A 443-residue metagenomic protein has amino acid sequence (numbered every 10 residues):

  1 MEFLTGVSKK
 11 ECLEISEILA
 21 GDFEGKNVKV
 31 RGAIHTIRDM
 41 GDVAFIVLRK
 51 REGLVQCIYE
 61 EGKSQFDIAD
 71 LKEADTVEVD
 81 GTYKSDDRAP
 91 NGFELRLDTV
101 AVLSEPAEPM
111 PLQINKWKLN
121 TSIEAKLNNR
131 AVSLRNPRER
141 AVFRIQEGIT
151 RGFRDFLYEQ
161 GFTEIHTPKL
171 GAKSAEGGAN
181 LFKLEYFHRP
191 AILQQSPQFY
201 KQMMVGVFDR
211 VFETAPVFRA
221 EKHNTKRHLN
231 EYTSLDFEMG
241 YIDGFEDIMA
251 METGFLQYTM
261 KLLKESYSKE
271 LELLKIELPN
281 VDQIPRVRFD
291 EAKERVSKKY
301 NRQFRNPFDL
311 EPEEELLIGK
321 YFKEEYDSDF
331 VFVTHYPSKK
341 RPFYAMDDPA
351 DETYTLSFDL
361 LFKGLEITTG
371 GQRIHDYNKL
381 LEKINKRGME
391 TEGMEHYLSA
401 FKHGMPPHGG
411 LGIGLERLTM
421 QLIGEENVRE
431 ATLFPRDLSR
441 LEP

Functional and structural regions predicted by a protein language model:
E2-G240: Class II aminoacyl-tRNA synthetase-like tRNA-binding/catalytic domains
C12, N120, L127, A131 (+14 more regions): Alpha-helix initiation and N-capping motif
R38, S85, S104, F153-F156 (+7 more regions): A generic secondary-structure signal for well-formed alpha-helical elements
E139, F143, Y186, M204 (+7 more regions): Hydrophobic alpha-helical scaffolding
Q146, T150, R154, Y158 (+3 more regions): Hydrophobic face of alpha-helices
E176, G254-K363, K386-S399, H403-G404: Metal-assisted phosphate- and nucleotidyl-transfer catalytic regions
G206, R210-E213, L229, T233-G244 (+1 more regions): TRNA-recognition modules of translation machinery and tRNA-sensing kinases, especially anticodon-binding
L235, D243-K264: His/Asp/Glu-rich mid-to-C-terminal helical/loop segments that flank catalytic regions of hydrolases
